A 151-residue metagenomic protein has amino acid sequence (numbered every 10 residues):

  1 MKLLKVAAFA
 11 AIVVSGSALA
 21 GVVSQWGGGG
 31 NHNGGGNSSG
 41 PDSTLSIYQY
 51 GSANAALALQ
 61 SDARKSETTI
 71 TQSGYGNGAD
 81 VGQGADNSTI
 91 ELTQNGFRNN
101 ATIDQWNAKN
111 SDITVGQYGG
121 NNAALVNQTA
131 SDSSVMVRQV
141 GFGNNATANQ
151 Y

Functional and structural regions predicted by a protein language model:
M1-V6: Positively charged n-region of N-terminal signal peptides that target proteins for export
S15-S17: N-terminal signal peptide c-region/cleavage motif recognized by signal peptidases
G21-Y151: Low-complexity repeat regions of mature extracellularly deployed or surface/particle-associated proteins
